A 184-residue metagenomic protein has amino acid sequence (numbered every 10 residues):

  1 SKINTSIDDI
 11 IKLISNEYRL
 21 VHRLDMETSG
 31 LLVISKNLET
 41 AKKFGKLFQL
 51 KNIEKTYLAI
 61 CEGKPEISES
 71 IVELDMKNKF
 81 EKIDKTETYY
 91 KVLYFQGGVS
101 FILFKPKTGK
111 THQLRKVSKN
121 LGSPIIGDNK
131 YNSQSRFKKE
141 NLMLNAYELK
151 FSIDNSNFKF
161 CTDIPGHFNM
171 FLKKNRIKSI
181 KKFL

Functional and structural regions predicted by a protein language model:
S1-E87, Y94-Q96, M143, N157 (+2 more regions): RNA pseudouridine synthases
F44, K110-S118: Short beta-strand segments enriched for Tyr within beta-sheet-rich domains, predominantly fibronectin type III
Y57, S100-I102, N145-Y147: Short beta-strand micro-motifs in enzyme catalytic cores
E62-G63, F104-K107: A structural micro-motif recognizing beta-strand termini and the immediately following turn/loop segments
D84, G98, K110, G122 (+1 more regions): Short acidic/polar mixed-charge low-complexity motifs
K91, G97-K105: Short histidine-centered loop motifs in beta-beta connectors
K107-K110, P165-H167: Short solvent-exposed strand/turn elements
R115-L184: Pseudouridine synthases involved in rRNA/tRNA modification
